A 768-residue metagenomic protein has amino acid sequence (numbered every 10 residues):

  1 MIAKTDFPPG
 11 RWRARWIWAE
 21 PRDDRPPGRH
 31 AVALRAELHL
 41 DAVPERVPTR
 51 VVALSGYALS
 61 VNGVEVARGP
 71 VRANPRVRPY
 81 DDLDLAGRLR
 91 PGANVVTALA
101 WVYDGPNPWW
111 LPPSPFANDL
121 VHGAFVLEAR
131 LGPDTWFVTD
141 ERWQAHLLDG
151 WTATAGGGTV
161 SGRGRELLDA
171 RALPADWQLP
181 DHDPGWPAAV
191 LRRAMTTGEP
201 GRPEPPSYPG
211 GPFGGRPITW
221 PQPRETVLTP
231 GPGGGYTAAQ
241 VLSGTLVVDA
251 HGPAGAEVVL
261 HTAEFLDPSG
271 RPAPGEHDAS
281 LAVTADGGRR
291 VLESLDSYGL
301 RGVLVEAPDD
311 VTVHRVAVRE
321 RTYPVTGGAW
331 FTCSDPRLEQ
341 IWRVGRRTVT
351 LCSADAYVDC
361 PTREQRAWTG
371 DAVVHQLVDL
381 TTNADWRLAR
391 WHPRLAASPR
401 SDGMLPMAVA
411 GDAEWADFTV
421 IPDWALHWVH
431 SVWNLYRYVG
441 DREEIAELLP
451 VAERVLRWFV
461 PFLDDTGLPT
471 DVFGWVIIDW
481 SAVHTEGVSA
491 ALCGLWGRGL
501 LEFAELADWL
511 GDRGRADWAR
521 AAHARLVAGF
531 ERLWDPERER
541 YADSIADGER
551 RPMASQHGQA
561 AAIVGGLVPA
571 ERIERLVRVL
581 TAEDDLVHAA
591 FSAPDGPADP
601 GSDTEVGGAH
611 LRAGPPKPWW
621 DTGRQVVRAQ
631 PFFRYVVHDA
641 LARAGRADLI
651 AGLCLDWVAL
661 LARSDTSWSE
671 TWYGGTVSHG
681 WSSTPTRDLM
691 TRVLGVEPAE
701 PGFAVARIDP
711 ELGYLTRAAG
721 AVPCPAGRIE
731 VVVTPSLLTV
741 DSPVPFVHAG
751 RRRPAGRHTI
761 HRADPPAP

Functional and structural regions predicted by a protein language model:
M1-T362, D371, R387-L388, H392 (+7 more regions): Extracellular/oxidizing-compartment recognition motifs
A58-L59, G132-V138, G244, P268 (+4 more regions): Short, surface-exposed beta-strand/loop "edge" segments at domain boundaries and coil↔beta transitions
G233-G234, G287-L292, R752-P765: Short, solvent-exposed S/T- and G/P-enriched segments that are highly enriched in secreted/extracellular and lumenal
A367-T739, P743-T759, A763: Active-site core of glycosidic bond-cleaving carbohydrate-active enzymes
